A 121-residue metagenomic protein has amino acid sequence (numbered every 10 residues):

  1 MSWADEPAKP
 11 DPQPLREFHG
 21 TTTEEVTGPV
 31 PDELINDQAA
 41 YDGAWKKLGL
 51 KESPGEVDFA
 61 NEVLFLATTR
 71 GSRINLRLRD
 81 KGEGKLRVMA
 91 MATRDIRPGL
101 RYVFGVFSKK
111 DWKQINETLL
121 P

Functional and structural regions predicted by a protein language model:
S2-P121: Exposed, flexible binding/inhibitory loops of compact, secreted disulfide-stabilized domains
